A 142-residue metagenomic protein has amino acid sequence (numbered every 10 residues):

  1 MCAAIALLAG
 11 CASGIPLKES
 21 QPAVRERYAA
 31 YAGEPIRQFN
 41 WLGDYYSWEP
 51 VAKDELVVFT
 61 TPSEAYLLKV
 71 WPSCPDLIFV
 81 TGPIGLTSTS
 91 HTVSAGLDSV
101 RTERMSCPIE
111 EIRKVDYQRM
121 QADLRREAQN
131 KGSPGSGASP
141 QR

Functional and structural regions predicted by a protein language model:
M1-C2: Sec-dependent signal peptide recognition, specifically the positively charged N-region followed immediately by
I5-A6, A95: Intrinsic-disorder/low-complexity peptide segments enriched for small residues
A6, G43, C107: Structured loop/turn residues at beta-strand edges in well-structured enzyme cores
L8-G10: C-terminal motif of bacterial Sec signal peptides marking the signal peptidase cleavage site
A12-K69, A128-S139: N-terminal secretory signal peptides
W71-R142: Helix-rich interaction surfaces within compact, conserved domain-sized segments that mediate assembly or partner
